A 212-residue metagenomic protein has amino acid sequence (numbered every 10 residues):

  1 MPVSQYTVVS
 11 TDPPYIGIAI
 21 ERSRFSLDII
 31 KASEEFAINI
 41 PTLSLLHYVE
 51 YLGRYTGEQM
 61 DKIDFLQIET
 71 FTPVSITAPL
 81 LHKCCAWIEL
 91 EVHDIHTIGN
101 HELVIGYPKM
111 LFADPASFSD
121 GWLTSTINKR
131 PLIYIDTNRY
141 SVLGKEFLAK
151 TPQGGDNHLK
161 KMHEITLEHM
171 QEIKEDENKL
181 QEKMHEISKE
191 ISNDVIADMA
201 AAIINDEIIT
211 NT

Functional and structural regions predicted by a protein language model:
M1-T212: Basic, polyanion-binding surface patches
